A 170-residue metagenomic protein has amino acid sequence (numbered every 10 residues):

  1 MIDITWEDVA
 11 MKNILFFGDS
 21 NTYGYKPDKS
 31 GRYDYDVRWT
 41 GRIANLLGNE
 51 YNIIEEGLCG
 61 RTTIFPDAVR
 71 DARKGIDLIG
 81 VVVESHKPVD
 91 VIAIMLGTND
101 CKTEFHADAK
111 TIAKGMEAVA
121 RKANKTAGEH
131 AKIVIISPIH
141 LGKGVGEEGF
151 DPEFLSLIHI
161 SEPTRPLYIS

Functional and structural regions predicted by a protein language model:
M1-A10: Short, Lys/Arg-enriched N-terminal segments with co-localized hydrophobic residues within the first ~10-30 amino acids
K12-L15, T22-K122, A127-K132, K143-V145: Conserved SGNH/GDSL esterase-like catalytic core that processes O-acyl groups on lipids and polysaccharides
F17-G18, I136: Short hydrophobic segments within beta-strands
S20, T98, I139, P166: Active-site pre-Tyr helix/loop in NAD(P)-dependent dehydrogenases
K29, Y33-D34, E153-S161: A short acidic, glycine-rich active-site loop that binds or catalyzes chemistry on phosphate/adenosine moieties
P138-F154: Phosphate-binding/catalytic loops
I158-S170: Single conserved hydrophobic/aromatic residue that forms the stacking wall/gate of nucleotide- or nucleobase-binding
